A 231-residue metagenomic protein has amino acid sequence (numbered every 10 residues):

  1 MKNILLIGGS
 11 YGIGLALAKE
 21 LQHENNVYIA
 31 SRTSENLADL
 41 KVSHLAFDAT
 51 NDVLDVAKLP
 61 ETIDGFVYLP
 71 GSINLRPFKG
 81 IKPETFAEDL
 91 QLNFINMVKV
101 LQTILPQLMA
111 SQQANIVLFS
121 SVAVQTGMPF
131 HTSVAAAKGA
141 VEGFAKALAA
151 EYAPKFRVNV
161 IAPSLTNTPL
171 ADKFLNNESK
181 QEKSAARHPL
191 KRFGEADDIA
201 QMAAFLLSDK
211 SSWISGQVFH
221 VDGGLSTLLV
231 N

Functional and structural regions predicted by a protein language model:
S10, G14, A18: N-terminal Rossmann NAD(P)H-binding glycine-rich loop of SDR-like oxidoreductase domains
S72, K79-L101, V117, V134 (+1 more regions): Catalytic Tyr-X3-Lys loop
K79, T126-T132, K191, D209: Active-site loop immediately N-terminal to the catalytic Tyr-X3-Lys motif of short-chain dehydrogenase/reductase
L92-Q112, A149-A150, P154: Amphipathic alpha-helical dimer-interface segment in Rossmann-like NAD(P)H-dependent oxidoreductases
V117-A140, A145-A153, L165-T166: Catalytic loop of short-chain dehydrogenase/reductase
A153-R157, I214-G216: Short, small/polar-rich loop/turn modules that mediate ligand/substrate recognition or access, typified
H188-I199: A conserved structural motif in NAD(P)-dependent oxidoreductases
S215-N231: Short C-terminal tail/terminal secondary-structure segment of NAD(P)H-dependent dehydrogenase/reductase domains
